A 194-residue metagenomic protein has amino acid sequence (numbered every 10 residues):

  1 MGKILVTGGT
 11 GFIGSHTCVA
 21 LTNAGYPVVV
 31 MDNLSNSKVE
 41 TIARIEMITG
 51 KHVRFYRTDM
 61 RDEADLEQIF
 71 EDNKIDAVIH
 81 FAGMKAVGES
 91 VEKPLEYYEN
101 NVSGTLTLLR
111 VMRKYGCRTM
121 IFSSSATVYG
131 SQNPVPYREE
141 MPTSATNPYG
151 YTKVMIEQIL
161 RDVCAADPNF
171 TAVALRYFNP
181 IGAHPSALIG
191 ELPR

Functional and structural regions predicted by a protein language model:
M1-P185: N-terminal Rossmann-like NAD(P)+-binding domain of SDR-like oxidoreductases, especially those catalyzing
H184-R194: Hydrophobic, Gly/Ser/Ala-rich alpha-helical and linker tracts in large acyl-processing enzymes of secondary/lipid
